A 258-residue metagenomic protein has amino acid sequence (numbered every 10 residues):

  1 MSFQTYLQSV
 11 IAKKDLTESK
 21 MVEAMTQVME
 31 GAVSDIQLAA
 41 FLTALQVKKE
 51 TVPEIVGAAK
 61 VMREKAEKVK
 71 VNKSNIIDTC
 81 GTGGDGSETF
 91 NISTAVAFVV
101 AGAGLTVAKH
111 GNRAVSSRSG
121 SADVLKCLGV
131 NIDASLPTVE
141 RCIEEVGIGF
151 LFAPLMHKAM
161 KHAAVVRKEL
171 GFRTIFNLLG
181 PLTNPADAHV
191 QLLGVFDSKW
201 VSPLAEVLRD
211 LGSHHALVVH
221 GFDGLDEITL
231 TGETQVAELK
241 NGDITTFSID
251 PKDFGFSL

Functional and structural regions predicted by a protein language model:
M1-E88, A103, K252: Acidic, glycine/proline-rich low-complexity segments that act as flexible tails and inter-domain linkers
F3, K14-M21, S34, L38 (+10 more regions): Generic structural signal for well-ordered, non-membrane alpha-helical segments in soluble metabolic enzymes
T5, S9, D15, E64 (+4 more regions): Glycine-rich anion-binding loops and their surrounding alpha/beta cores
Q37-L38, A108-H110, V218: Short beta-strand segments at enzyme active-site cores
L42, F90-V146: A glycine-rich phosphate/pyrophosphate-binding beta-strand-loop-alpha-helix module
V71-C80, A108-A114, F176-L179: Core alpha/beta catalytic barrel or barrel-like domain that forms the active/cofactor pocket in diverse metabolic
G81-G86, G111-S117, M156, F222-D223: Acidic, glycine-rich active-site loops and adjacent beta-strand->loop/helix elements that engage anionic groups
